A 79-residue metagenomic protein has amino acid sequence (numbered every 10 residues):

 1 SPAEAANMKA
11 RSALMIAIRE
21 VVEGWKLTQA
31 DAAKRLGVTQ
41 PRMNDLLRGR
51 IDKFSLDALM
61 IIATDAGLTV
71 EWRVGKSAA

Functional and structural regions predicted by a protein language model:
S1-A17, S77-A79: N-terminal flexible/basic segments that precede or flank functional cores
I18, Q29, L59: Generic structural marker for isolated residues within well-ordered, non-membrane alpha-helices of soluble domains
V22, A33, A63: The alpha-helix within a helix-turn-helix
K26-N44: Short alpha-helical DNA-recognition segment
L47: DNA major-groove recognition helix of helix-turn-helix
R50-L56: Short, solvent-exposed alpha-helical "recognition" segments
L56-W72: DNA major-groove recognition helix of helix-turn-helix/homeodomain DNA-binding modules
